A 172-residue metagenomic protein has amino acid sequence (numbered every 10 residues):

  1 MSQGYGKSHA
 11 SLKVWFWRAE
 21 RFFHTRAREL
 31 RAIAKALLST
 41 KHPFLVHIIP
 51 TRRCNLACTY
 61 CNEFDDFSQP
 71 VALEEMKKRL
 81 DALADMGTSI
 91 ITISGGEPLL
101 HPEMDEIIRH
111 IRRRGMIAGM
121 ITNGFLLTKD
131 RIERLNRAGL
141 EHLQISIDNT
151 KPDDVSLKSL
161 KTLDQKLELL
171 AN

Functional and structural regions predicted by a protein language model:
M1-D65, D81-A84: N-terminal pre-core extensions flanking Radical SAM catalytic domains
R53, S68-P70, L126: Short, conserved sequence motifs enriched in acidic/basic residues, glycine, and aromatics that mark functional "hot
T59, Q69, K129: Alpha-helical elements of the RecA-like P-loop NTPase motor core of helicases
F64-S68, T92: Glycine-rich phosphate-binding "P-loop"
L73-I93, H101-N172: Radical SAM/AdoMet-radical enzyme domain recognition
